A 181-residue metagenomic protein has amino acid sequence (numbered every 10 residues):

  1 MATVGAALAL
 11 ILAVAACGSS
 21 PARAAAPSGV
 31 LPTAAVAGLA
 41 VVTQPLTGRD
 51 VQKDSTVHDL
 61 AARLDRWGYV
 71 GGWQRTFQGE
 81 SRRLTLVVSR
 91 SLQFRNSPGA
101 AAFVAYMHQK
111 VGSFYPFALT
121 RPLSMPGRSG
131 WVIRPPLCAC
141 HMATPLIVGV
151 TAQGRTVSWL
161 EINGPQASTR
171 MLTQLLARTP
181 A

Functional and structural regions predicted by a protein language model:
V4-A15: Bacterial N-terminal signal peptides
C17-Q78, M125, M171-A177, A181: N-terminal "mature-domain start" segment
P45-T56, P98-V148: Short Gly/Thr-rich strand-loop-strand
Y69-E80, T144-A152: Short, surface-exposed beta-strand/loop micro-motifs that present aromatic residues
G71-F103: A short acidic-to-branched-hydrophobic micro-motif
S91, A100-V104, H108, T169-L176: Extracytoplasmic/secreted envelope proteins and their assembly/folding machinery, especially bacterial periplasmic
M125, S129-A181: Extracellularly exposed regions in secreted/surface proteins, prominently low-complexity, repeat-rich
